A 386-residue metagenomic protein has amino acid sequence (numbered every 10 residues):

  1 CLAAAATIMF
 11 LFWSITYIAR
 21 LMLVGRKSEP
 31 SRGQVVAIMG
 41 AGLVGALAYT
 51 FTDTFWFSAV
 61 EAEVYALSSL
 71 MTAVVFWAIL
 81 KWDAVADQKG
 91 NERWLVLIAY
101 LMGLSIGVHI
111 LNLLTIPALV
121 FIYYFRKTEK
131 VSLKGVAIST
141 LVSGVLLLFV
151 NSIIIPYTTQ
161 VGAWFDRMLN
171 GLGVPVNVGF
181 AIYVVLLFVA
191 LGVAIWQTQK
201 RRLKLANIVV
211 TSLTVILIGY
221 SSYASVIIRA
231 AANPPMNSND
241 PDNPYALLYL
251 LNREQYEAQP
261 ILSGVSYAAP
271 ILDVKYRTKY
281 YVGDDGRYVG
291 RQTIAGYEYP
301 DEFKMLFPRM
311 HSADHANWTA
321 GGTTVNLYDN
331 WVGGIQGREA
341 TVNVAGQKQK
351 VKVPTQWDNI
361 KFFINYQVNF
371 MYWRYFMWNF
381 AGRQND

Functional and structural regions predicted by a protein language model:
C1-A4, M22-V35, A46-S69, M102-I110 (+1 more regions): Aromatic- and kink-enriched transmembrane "portal" helix at the membrane-lumen/periplasm boundary that abuts
A5, M9, A62, A66-W77 (+2 more regions): Alpha-helical transmembrane segments of multi-pass membrane proteins
F12-R20, V24, V60, L80-A84 (+5 more regions): Membrane-water interface at transmembrane helix exits
A19, V24, P30-V36, V75-W94 (+1 more regions): Membrane-interface transmembrane helices that cradle and orient dolichyl/undecaprenyl
V36-L43, V85-G103, S132-V145: Short hydrophobic alpha-helices at membrane interfaces in multi-pass membrane enzymes
D83-A84, T115-V209: Perimembrane helix-loop-helix junctions
K204-I227: Internal/C-terminal transmembrane anchor helices
A230-D386: Lumenal/periplasmic acceptor-binding loop at the mouth of the active site in multi-pass, GT-C-fold membrane enzymes
